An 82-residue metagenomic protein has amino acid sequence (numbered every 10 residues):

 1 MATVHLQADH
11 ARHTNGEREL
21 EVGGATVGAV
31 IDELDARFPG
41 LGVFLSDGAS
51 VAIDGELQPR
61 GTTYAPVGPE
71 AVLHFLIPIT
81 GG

Functional and structural regions predicted by a protein language model:
M1-G81: Ubiquitin-like/PB1-type beta-grasp interaction modules and other compact soluble beta-rich domains
